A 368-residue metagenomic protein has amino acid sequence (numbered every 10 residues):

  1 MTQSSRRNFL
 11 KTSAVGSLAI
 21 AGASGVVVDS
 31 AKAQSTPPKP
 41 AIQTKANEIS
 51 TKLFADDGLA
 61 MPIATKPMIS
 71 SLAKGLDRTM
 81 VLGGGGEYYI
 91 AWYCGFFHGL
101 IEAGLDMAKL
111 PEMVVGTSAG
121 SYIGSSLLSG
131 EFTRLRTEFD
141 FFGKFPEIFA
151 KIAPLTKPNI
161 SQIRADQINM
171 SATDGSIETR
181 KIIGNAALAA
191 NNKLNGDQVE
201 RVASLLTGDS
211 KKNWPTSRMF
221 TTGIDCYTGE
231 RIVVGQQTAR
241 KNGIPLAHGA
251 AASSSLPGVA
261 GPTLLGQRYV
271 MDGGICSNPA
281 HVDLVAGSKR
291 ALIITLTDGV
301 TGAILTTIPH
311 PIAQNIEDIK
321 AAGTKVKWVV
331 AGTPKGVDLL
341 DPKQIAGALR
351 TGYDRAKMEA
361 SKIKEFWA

Functional and structural regions predicted by a protein language model:
T2, N8-S30: N-terminal export signals
R6-R7, Y88: Short, cationic motifs built from Arg/Lys/His that form the positively charged side of catalytic pockets
T12-G16, P38-V114, S125-A368: Patatin-like phospholipase
A31-S35: Boundary at the C-terminal end of the N-terminal hydrophobic targeting segment
G116, G120: Gly/Ala-rich beta-loop-alpha elbow adjacent to hydrolase catalytic centers
